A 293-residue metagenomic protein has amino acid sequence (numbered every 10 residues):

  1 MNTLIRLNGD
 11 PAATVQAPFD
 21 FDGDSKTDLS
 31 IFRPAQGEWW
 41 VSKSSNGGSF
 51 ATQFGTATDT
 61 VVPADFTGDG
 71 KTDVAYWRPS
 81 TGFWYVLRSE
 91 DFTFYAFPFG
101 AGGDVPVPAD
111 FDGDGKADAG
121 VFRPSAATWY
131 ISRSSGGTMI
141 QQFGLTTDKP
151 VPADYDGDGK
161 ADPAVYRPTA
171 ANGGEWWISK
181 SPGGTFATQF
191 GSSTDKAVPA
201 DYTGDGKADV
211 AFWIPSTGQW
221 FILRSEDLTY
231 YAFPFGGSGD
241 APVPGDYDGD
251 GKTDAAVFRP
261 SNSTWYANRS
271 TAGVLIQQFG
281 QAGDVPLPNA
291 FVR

Functional and structural regions predicted by a protein language model:
N2-R293: Trp/Gly-enriched beta-strand/coil motifs that build multi-repeat beta-propeller-like domains and related W-rich binding
